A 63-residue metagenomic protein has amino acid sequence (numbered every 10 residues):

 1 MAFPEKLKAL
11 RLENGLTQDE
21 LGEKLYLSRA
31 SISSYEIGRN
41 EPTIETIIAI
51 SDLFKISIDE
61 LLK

Functional and structural regions predicted by a protein language model:
A2, E60-K63: Short hydrophobic/aromatic patches at helix-to-coil boundaries
E5-K24, A49: Short basic helix-loop element that most often maps to the first helix and adjoining turn of HTH DNA-binding modules
L7, L21-G22, I32-Y35, L61: Conserved hydrophobic/aromatic packing and binding residues within compact polymer-binding modules
Y26-E41: Recognition helix of helix-turn-helix/homeodomain-like DNA-binding domains that insert into the DNA major groove
E45-E60: DNA major-groove recognition helix of helix-turn-helix/homeodomain DNA-binding modules
